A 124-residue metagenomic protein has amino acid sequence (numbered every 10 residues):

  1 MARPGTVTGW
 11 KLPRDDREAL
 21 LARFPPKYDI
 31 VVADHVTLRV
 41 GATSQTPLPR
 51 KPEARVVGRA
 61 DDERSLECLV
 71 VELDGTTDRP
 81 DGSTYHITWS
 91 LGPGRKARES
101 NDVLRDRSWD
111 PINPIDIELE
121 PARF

Functional and structural regions predicted by a protein language model:
M1-F124: Histidine-dependent nucleotide/RNA phosphoesterase domain, centered on the 2H-phosphoesterase fold with its duplicated
